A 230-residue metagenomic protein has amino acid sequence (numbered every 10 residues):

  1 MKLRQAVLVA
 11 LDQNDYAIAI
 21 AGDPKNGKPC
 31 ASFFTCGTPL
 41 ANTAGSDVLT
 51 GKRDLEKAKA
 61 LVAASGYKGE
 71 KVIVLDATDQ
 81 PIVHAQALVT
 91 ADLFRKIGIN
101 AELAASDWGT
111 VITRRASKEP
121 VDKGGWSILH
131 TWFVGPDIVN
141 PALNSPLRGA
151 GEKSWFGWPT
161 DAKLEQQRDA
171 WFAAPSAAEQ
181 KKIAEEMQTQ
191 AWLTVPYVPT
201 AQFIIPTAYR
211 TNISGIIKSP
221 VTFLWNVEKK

Functional and structural regions predicted by a protein language model:
M1, C36-E56, A116-D122, L143-A173 (+1 more regions): Short, solvent-exposed loop/beta-turn-alpha elements that line the ligand-binding surface or hinge of extracytoplasmic
L3, D12-Y16, C30, D54-L61 (+6 more regions): Stable alpha-helical elements in mature extracytoplasmic
L3, L8-K25, P39, A63-K68 (+5 more regions): Sec-exported extracytoplasmic/periplasmic mature domains
Q5, I18, C30, F34-C36 (+5 more regions): Extracytoplasmic/periplasmic mature domains of Sec-exported, cell-envelope-associated bacterial proteins
V9-L11, G27-A64, T78-A85: Structural transition elements
I18-G22, Q86-A87, V139-L143, N212: Short, solvent-exposed loop/turn and secondary-structure capping segments
I20, D137-N140, A162-K163, T200: C-terminal lobe and pocket-closing loops of periplasmic/extracytoplasmic Venus-flytrap solute-binding proteins
G27, K59-G135, A177, Q202-I205: Ligand/substrate-recognition segments at binding pockets and active sites
